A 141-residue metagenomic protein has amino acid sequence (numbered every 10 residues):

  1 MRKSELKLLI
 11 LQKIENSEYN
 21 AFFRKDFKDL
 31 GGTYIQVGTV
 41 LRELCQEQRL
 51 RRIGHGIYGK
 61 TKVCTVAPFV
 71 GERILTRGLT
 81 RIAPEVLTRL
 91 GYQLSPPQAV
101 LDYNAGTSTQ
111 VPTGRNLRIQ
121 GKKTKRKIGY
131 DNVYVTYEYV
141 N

Functional and structural regions predicted by a protein language model:
R2-T80: Short beta-edge/loop segments at beta->alpha junctions of small alpha/beta modules that act as binding/recognition
E5, K62-N141: Nucleic-acid-binding surface
